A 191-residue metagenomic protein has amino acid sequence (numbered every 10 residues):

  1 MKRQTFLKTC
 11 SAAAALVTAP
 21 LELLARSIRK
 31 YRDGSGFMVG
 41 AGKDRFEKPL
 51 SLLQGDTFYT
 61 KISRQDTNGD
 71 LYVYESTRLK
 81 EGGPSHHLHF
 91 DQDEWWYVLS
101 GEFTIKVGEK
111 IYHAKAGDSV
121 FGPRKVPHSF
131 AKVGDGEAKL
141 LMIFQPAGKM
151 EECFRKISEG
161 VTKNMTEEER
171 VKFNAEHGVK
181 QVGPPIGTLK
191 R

Functional and structural regions predicted by a protein language model:
K2-R26: N-terminal export signals
L21-G55, E159: C-terminal segment of N-terminal export signals and the immediately downstream linker at the start of the mature
L50-H86: A short glycine-rich, His/Asp/Glu-containing loop-to-beta-strand
T77, F90-I105: Short, conserved beta-strand element in jelly-roll/cupin
S85-D91, S129: Histidine-centered catalytic micro-motifs
K110-R124: Short acidic-glycine-tyrosine-enriched beta hairpin
R124-E151: Ligand-binding loop in jelly-roll beta-barrel domains
V161-R191: Acidic/histidine-enriched, glycine/proline-rich intrinsically disordered or flexible terminal extensions
